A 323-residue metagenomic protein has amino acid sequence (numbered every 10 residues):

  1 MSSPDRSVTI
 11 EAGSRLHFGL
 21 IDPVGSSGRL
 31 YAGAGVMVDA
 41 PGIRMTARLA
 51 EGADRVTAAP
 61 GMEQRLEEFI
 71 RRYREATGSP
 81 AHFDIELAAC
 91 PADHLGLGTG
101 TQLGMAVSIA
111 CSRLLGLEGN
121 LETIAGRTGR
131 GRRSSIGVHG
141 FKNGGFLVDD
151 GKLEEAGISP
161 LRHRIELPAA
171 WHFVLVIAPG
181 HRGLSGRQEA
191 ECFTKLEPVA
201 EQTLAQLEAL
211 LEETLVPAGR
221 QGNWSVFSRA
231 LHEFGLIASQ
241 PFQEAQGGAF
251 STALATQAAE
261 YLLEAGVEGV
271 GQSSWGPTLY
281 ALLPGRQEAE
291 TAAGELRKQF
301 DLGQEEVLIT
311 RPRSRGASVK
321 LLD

Functional and structural regions predicted by a protein language model:
M1-E11, G19, G25-R29, N120-E268 (+1 more regions): ATP-dependent small-molecule kinase catalytic core of the GHMP/sugar-kinase superfamily and closely related
M1-L95, I109-L121, S314-R315, V319-D323: ATP-binding N-lobe of GHMP and related small-molecule kinases
V38-A40, S79, L263, G271-W275: A structural signal for short secondary-structure junctions
T46-R48, V267-S273: Short, flexible, solvent-exposed loop/turn segments with mixed acidic/basic and small polar residues
A50-A53, V107, F234-S239: Short, basic/glycine-rich phosphate-binding loops at helix/coil junctions that contact nucleotide phosphates
L97-L121, G140-G151: DPxDG-like acidic metal-binding loop motif
G248, S273-Y280: Small/polar glycine-rich anion-binding or flexible loop at a beta-alpha turn
